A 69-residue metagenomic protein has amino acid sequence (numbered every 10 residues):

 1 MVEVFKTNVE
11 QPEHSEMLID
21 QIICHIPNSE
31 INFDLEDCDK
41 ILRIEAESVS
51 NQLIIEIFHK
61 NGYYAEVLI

Functional and structural regions predicted by a protein language model:
M1-Q11: Short glycine-/aliphatic-rich beta-strand segments at the starts of folded cytosolic domains
K6, E16-C24, N28-E36, E45-I69: C-terminal structural segments of small proteins and small subunits
L42: Residue-level signal for inorganic ion chemistry
